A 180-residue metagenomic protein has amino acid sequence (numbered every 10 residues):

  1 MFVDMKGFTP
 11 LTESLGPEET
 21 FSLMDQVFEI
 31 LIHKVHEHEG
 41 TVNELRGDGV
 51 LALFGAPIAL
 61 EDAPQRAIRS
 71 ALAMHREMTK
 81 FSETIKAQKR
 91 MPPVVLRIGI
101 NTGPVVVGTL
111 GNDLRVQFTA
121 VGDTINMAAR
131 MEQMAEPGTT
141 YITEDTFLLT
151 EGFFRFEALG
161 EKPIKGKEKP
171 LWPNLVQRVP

Functional and structural regions predicted by a protein language model:
M1-S70: Catalytic NTP-binding/metal-coordinating core of nucleotidyl cyclase/transferase enzymes
L15, L53-A63, I98-Q117, P137-T139: Catalytic strand-loop-helix junctions within cyclic-nucleotide turnover domains
H38-E39, N43-R46, H75-G99, E161-I164 (+1 more regions): Catalytic core regions of nucleotide second-messenger enzymes
Q65, H75, T79, V95 (+2 more regions): Catalytic cores of nucleotide-enabled group-transfer and carboxylate-activating enzymes in metabolic and assembly-line
M74-E77, F81-T84, P104, D113 (+4 more regions): Conserved, well-folded catalytic cores of nucleic-acid-processing and energy-transducing macromolecular machines
A87-M91, L110-G122: Short, surface-exposed loop/helix-turn segments at secondary-structure junctions that function as lids/hinges flanking
V105-V107, M134-P180: Cytosolic regulatory/linker segments at or just downstream of nucleotide-handling modules in signal-transduction
